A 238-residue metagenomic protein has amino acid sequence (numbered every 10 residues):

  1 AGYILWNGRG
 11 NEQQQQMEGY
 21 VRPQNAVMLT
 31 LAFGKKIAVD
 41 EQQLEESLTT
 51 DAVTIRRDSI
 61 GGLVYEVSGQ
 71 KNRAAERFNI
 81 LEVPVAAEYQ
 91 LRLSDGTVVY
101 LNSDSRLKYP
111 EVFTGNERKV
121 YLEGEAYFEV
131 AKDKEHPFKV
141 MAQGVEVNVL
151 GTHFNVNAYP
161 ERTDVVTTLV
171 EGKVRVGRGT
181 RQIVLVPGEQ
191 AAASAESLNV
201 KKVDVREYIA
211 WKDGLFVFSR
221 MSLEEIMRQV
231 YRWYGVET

Functional and structural regions predicted by a protein language model:
Y3-T238: A residue-level detector for the "anchor" residue at the start of short, highly conserved motifs
